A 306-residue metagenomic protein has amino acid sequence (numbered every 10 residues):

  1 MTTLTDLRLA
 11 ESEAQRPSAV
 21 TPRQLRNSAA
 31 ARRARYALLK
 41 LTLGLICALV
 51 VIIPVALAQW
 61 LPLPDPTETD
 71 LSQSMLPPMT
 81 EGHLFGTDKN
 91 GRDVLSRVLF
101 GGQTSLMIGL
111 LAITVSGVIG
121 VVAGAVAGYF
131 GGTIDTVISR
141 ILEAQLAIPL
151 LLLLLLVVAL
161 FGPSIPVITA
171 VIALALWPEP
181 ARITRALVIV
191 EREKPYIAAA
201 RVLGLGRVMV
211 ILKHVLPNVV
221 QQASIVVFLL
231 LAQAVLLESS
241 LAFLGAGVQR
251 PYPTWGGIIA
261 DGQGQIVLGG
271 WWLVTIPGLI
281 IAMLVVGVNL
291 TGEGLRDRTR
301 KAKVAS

Functional and structural regions predicted by a protein language model:
M1-C47, L290-S306: Transmembrane alpha-helical segments of polytopic membrane transport and secretion proteins
S12, I46, V50, P54-K89 (+1 more regions): Hydrophobic alpha-helical transmembrane segments of membrane transport/permease proteins and related membrane-embedded
L84, D88, V118-G120, G128-K194 (+2 more regions): Generic hydrophobic transmembrane alpha-helix motif, especially the helices
V94-G101, I141, T184, V188 (+5 more regions): Short hydrophobic alpha-helical segments within the ABC transporter permease transmembrane module
V94-Y129: Transmembrane alpha-helix signature in integral membrane proteins
L146, V157-L160, L187-V188, L229 (+3 more regions): Glycine-rich helix-loop "coupling/hinge" segments at transmembrane-helix boundaries in multipass transporters
V158, A175, Q221-L229, G270-S306: C-terminal transmembrane helix and the adjacent membrane-cytosol boundary/short C-terminal tail of inner/organellar
